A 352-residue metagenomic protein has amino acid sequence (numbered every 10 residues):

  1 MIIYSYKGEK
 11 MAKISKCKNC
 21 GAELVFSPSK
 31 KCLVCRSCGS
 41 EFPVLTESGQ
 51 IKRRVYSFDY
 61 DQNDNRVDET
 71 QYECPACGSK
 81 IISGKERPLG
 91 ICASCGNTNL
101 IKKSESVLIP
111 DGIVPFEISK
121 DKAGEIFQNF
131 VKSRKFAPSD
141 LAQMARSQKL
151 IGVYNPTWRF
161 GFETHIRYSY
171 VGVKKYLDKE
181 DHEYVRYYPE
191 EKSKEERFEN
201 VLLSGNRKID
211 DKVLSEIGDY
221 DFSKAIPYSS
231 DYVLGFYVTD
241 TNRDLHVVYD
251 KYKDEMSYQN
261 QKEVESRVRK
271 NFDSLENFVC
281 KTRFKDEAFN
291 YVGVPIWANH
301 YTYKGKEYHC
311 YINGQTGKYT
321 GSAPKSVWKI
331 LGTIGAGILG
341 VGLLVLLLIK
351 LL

Functional and structural regions predicted by a protein language model:
A12-I14, C32, V67-Q71, E86-L89: Residues immediately within or flanking Cys/His clusters that coordinate Zn2+ in small zinc-binding modules
C17-C20, C35-C38, C74-C77, C92-C95: Short cysteine-rich clusters marking metal-coordination/redox-active sites
A22-V25, P43, I82, L100: Short functional micro-motifs and their immediate structural scaffolds
S29-V34, E47-R53, K85-I91, S104-P110: Short cysteine/histidine-rich zinc-coordinating motifs and their immediately flanking basic loops
G39-T46, G96-S104: Short Cys/His-rich micro-motifs in 6-15 aa windows
L108-T302, E307, W328: Charged, low-complexity helical/coil segments in non-catalytic cytosolic or luminal regions
N290-G340: Extended hydrophobic
L344-L352: Juxtamembrane boundary at the C-terminal end of a transmembrane helix
